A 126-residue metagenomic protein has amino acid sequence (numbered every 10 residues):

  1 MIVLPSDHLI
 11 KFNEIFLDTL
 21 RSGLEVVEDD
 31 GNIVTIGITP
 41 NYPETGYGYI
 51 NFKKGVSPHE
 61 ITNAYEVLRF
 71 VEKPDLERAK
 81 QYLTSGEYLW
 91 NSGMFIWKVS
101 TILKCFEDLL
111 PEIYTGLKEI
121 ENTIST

Functional and structural regions predicted by a protein language model:
M1-V56, L103-L110: Conserved beta-loop-beta/alpha segment of the NTase-like Rossmann-fold superfamily that binds/positions NTPs
Y49-T126: Catalytic core of tubulin tyrosine ligase-like
